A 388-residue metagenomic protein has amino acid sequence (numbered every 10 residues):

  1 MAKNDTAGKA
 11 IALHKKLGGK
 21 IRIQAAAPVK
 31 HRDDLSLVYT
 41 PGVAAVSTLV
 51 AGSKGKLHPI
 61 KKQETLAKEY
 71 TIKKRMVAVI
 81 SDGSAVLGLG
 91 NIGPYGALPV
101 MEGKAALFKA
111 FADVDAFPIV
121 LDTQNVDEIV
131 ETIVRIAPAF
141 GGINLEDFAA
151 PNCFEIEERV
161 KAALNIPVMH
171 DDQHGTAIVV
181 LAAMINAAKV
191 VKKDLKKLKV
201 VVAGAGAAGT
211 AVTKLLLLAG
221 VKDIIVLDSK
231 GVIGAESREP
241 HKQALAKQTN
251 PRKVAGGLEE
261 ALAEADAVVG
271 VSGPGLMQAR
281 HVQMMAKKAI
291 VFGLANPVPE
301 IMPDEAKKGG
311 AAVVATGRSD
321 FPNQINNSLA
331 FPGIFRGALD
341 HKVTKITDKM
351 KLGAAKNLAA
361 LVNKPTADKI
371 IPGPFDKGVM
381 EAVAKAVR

Functional and structural regions predicted by a protein language model:
A2-I166: N-terminal ligand-binding/catalytic initiation module
D82-S84, I92, L121-D122, D147-A150 (+6 more regions): Short, ordered loop/turn segments at secondary-structure junctions
L87, P94-A112, H170, H174 (+1 more regions): Glycine-rich phosphate/diphosphate-binding loop of Rossmann-like nucleotide-binding domains
A137, L195, A261-L262, V282-M285: A short, aliphatic-rich alpha-helical micro-motif
N144-D147, A267-F321: ADP-ribose/adenylate-binding Rossmann-like module
P167, D171, V191, G293-R388: Adenosine-phosphate binding glycine-rich loop
